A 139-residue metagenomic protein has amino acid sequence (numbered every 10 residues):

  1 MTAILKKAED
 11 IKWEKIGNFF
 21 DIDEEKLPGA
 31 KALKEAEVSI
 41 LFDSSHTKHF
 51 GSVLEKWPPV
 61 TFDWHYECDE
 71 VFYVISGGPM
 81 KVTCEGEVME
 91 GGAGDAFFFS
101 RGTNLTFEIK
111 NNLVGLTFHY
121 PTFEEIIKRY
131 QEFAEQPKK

Functional and structural regions predicted by a protein language model:
M1-K48, K139: A short, N-terminal "cap"/entry segment at the start of jelly-roll beta-barrel domains of the cupin/DSBH fold
K48-Y66: Conserved short histidine dyad/triad with adjacent acidic residue
K56-W57, Y66-V82: Short, conserved beta-strand element in jelly-roll/cupin
E85-R101: Short acidic-glycine-tyrosine-enriched beta hairpin
R101-I126: Ligand-binding loop in jelly-roll beta-barrel domains
T122-K139: Short peripheral tails and domain-boundary helices/loops at the edges of structured domains
